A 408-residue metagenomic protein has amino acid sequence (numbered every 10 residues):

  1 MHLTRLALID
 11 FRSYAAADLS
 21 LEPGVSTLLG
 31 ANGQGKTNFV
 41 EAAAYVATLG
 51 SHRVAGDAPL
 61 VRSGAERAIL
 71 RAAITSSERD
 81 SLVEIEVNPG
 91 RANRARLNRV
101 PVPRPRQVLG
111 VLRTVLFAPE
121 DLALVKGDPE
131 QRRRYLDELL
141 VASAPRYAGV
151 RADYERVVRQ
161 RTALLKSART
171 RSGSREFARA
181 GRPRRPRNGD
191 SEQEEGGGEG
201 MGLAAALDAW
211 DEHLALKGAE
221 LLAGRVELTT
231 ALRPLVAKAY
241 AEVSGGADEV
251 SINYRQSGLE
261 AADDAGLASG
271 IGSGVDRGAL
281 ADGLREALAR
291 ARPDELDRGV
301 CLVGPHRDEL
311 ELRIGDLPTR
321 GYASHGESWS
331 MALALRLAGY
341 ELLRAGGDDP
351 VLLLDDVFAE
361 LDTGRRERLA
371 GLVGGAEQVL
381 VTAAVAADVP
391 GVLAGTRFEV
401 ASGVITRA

Functional and structural regions predicted by a protein language model:
M1-A31, S174-V351, E360-G364, R368-A376 (+2 more regions): Conserved NTPase motor "head" modules and their coupling/switch loops across ABC/AAA+ ATPases, GTPases, and GHKL ATPases
G35-K36: Conserved lysine of the Walker
A43, G395-F398: Conserved short hydrophobic beta-strand within the ABC ATPase nucleotide-binding domain
A44-Q131, Y135-Y147, R233-A241, L280 (+1 more regions): Nucleotide-state sensing region of NTPase/ATPase domains
R106-L216: A conserved P-loop NTPase coupling/switch region
D355-V357: Walker B catalytic acidic pair
T382-V385: H-loop/switch region of ABC-family ATPase nucleotide-binding domains
